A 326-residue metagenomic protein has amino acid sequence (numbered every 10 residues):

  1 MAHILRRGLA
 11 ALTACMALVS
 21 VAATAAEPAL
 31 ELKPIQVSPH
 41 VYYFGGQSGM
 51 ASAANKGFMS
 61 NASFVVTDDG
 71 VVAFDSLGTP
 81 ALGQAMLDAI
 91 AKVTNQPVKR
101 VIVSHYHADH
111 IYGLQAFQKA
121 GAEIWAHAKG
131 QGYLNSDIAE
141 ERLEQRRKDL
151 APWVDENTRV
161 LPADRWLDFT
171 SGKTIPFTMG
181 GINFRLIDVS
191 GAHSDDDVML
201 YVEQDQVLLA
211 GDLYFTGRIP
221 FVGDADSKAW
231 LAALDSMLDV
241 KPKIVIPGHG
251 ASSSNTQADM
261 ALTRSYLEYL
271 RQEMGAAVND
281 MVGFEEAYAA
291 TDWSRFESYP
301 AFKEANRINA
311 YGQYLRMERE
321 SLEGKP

Functional and structural regions predicted by a protein language model:
M1-L12: Bacterial N-terminal signal peptides that target proteins for export
A10-S20: Bacterial N-terminal signal peptides
E27-V37, Q131-V189, S194-D195, E203-Q204 (+2 more regions): Metallo-beta-lactamase
S38-K92, V198-A210: Conserved beta-strand hairpin/beta-sheet module of binuclear metal-dependent hydrolase folds, prominently
V66-V72, P80-A126, W166-D168: Active-site metal-binding motif and surrounding structural segment of the metallo-beta-lactamase
F74-S76, K99-H107, W125-A128, V189 (+3 more regions): Active-site neighborhood of phospho(di)ester-bond hydrolases with catalytic His/Asp-centered motifs
A229-V282, E286: Divalent-metal (often Zn2+) His-rich catalytic cores of metallo-beta-lactamase-fold enzymes
N279-P326: C-terminal regulatory/interaction regions
